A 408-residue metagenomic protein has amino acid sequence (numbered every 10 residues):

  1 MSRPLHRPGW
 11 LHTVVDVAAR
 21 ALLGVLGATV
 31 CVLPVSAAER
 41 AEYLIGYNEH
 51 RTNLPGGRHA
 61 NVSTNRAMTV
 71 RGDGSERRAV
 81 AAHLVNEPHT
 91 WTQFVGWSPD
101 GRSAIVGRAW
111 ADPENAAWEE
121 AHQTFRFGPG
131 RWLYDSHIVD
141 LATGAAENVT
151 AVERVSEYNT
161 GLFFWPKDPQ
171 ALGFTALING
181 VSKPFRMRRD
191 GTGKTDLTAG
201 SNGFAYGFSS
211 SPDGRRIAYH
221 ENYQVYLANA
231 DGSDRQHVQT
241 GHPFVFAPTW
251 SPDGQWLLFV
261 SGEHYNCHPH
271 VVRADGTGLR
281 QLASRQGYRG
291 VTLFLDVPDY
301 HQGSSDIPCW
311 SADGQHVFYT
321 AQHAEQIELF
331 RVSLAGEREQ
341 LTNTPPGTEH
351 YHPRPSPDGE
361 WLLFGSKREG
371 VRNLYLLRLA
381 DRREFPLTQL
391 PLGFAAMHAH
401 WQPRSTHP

Functional and structural regions predicted by a protein language model:
M1-D16: N-terminal secretory signal peptides that target proteins for export/translocation
G9-T13, L26, T192: A periodicity- and composition-biased signal for non-globular, repetitive helical segments
A18-C31: Bacterial N-terminal signal peptides
A37-P408: Sequence signature of WD/YWTD-type beta-propeller architectures
